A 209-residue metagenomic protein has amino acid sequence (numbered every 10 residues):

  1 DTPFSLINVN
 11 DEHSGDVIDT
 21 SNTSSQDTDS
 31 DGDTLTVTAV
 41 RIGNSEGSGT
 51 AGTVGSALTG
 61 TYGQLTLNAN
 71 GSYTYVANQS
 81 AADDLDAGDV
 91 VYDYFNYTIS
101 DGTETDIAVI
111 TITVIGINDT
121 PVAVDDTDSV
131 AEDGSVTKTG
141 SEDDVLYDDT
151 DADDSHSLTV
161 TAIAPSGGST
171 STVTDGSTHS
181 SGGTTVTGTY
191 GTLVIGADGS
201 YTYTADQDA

Functional and structural regions predicted by a protein language model:
D1-A209: Acidic/polar, solvent-exposed loop/turn segments
